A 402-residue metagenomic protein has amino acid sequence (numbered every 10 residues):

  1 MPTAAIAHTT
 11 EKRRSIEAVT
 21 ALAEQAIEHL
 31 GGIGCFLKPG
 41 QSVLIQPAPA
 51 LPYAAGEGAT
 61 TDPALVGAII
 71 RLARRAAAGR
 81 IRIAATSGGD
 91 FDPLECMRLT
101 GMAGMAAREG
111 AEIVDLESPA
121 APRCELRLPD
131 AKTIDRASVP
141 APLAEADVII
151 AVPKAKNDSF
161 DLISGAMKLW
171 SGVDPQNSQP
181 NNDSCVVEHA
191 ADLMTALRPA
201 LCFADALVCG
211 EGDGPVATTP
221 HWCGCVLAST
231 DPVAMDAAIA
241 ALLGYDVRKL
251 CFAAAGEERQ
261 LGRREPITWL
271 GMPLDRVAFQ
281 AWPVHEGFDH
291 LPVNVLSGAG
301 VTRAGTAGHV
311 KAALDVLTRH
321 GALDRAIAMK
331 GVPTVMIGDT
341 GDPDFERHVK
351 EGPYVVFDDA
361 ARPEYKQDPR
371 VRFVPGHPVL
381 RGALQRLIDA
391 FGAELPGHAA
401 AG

Functional and structural regions predicted by a protein language model:
M1-G402: N-terminal and secondary-structure boundary signal
